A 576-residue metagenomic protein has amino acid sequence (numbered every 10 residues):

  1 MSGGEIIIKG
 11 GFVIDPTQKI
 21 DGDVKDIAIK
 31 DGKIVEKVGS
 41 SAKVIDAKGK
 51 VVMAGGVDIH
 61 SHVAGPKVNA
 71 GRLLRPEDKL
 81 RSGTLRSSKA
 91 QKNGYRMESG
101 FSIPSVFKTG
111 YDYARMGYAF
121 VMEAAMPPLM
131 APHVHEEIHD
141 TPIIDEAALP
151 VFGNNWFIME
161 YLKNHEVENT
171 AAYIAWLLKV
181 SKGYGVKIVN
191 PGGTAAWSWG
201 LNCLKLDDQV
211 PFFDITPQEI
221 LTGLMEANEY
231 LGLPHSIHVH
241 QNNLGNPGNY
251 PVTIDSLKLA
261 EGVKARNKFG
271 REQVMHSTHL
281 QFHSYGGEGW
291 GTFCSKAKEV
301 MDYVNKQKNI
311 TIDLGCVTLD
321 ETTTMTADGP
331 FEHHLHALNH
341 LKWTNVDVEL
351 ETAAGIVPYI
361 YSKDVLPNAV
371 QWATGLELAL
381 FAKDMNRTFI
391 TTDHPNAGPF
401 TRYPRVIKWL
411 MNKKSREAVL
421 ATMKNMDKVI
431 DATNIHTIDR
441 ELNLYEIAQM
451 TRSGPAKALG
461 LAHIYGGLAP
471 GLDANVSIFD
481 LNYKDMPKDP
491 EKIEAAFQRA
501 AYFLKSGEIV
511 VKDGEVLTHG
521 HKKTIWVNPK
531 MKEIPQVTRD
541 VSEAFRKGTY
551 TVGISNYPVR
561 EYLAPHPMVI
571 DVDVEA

Functional and structural regions predicted by a protein language model:
M1-K25, I29-K30, G39, G65 (+6 more regions): Active-site microenvironment of metallo-dependent hydrolases
I7, A42-D46, E146-A148, G185 (+2 more regions): Conserved beta-strand scaffold positions in the cores of enzyme catalytic domains, especially in NTP/NDP-utilizing
V38-M53: Active-site metal-binding motif and surrounding structural segment of the metallo-beta-lactamase
M53-H60, M122-A124, T278, D313 (+1 more regions): Active-site neighborhood of phospho(di)ester-bond hydrolases with catalytic His/Asp-centered motifs
G56-P66, S236-L244: Histidine-centered catalytic micro-motifs
I59-V210, P558-E575: Divalent-metal coordination cores built from histidine and acidic residues
A64, L129-A131, N154-I158, G193-W197 (+8 more regions): Flexible loop/turn segments at secondary-structure boundaries
E166-N190, T194-T388: Histidine/acidic residue-rich metal-binding segments in metalloenzymes
